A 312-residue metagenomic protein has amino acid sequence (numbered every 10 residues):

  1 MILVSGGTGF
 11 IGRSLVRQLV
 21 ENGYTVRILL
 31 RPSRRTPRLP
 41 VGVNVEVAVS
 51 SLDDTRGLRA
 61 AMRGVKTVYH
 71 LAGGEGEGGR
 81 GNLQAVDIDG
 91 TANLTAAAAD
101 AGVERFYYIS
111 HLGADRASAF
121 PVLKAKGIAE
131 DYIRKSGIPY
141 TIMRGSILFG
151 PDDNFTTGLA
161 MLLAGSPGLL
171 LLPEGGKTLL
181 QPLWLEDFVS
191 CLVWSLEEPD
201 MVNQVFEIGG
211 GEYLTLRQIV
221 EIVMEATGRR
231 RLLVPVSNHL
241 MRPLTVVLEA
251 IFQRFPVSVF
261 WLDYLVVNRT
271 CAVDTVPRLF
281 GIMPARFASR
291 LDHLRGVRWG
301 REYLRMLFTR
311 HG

Functional and structural regions predicted by a protein language model:
M1-Y24: N-terminal Rossmann NAD(P)H-binding glycine-rich loop of SDR-like oxidoreductase domains
L15, N22, R116-T227: Oxidoreductase cofactor-interface core, primarily capturing Rossmann-like NAD(P)-dependent enzymes
Y24-P32: Conserved glycine-rich Rossmann-like NAD(P)H-binding loop of the short-chain dehydrogenase/reductase
R34-R38, G42-N93, A97-A101, L112-S118: NAD(P)H-binding glycine-rich loop region in Rossmannoid oxidoreductase-like domains and their noncatalytic homologs
R38, G158-Q181, E225, R230-R269: Alpha-helical membrane-targeting segments
Q84-I88, Y107, K126: Short alpha-helix in the Rossmann-fold core of NAD(P)-dependent oxidoreductases
W194-V257, C271-G312: Mid/C-terminal beta-alpha module of Rossmann-like enzyme folds, strongest in SDR-family dehydrogenases/epimerases
